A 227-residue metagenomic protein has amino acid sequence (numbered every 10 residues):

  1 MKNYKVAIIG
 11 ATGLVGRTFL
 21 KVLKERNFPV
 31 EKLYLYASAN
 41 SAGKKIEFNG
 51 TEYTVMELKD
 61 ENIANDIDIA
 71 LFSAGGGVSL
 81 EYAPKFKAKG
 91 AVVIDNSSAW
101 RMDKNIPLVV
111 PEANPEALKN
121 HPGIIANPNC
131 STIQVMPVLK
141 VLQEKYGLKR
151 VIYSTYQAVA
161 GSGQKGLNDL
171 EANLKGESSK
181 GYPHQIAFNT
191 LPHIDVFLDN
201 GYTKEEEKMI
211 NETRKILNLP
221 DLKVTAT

Functional and structural regions predicted by a protein language model:
M1-I186, N218-K223: N-terminal Rossmann-like NAD(P) cofactor-binding subdomain of oxidoreductases, focused on the glycine-rich
N189-T227: Oxyanion-binding "anion nests"
